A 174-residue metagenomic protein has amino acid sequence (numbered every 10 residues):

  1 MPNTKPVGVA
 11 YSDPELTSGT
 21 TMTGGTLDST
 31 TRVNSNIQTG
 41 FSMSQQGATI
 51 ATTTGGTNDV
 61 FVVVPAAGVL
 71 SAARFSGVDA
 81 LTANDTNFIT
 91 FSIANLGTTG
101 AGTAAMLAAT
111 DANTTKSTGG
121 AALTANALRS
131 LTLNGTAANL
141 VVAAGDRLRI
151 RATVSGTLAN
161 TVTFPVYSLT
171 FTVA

Functional and structural regions predicted by a protein language model:
M1-S42: Intrinsic low-complexity, repeat-rich intrinsically disordered segments enriched in small/flexible residues
N34-A174: Surface-exposed, low-hydrophobicity beta-strand/loop segments enriched in small/polar/acidic residues
